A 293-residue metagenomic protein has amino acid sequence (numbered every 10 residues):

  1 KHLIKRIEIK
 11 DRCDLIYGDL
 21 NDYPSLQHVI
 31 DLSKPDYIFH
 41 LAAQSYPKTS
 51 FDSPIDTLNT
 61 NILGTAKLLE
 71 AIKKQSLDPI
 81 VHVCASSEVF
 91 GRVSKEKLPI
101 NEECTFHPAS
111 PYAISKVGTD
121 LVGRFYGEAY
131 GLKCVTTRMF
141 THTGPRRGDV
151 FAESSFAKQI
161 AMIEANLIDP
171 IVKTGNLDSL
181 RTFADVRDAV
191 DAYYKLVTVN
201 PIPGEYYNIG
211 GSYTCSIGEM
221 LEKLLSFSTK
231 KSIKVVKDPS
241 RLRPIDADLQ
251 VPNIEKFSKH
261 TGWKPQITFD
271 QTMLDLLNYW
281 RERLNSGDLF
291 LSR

Functional and structural regions predicted by a protein language model:
K1-H142, I217, I267, Y279 (+1 more regions): N-terminal Rossmann-like NAD(P)+-binding domain of SDR-like oxidoreductases, especially those catalyzing
T49-S50, E103-H107, L132-P145, K158-A184 (+1 more regions): A conserved pocket-lining segment of Rossmann-fold NAD(P)-dependent short-chain dehydrogenase/reductase
V117, H142-K158, A165-P170, V186-R187 (+4 more regions): Glycine/proline-rich active-site loop of Rossmann-fold NAD(P)-dependent oxidoreductases
F156, I160, Y193-V197, L221-L224 (+1 more regions): Hydrophobic "lid"/C-terminal helical patch of Rossmann-like NAD(P)-dependent dehydrogenase/epimerase domains
I171-V172, N176, E205-Y207, C215-E222 (+3 more regions): C-terminal "lid/loop" region of Rossmann-like NAD(P)-dependent oxidoreductases
R181-D188, T268: A conserved structural motif in NAD(P)-dependent oxidoreductases
A189, Y193, I209, M220 (+2 more regions): Non-catalytic, hydrophobic alpha-helical segments
F269-R293: Amphipathic terminal alpha-helices
